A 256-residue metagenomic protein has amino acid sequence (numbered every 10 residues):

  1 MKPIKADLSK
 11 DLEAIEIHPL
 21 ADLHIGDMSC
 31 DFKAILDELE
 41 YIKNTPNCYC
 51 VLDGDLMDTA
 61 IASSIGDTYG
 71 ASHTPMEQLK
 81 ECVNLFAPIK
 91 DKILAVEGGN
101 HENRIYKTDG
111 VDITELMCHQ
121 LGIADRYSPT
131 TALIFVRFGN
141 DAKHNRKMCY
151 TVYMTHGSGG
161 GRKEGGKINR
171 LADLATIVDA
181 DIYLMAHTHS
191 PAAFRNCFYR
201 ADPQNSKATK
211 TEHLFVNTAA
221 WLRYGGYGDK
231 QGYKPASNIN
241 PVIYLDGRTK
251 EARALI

Functional and structural regions predicted by a protein language model:
I4-P129: Core catalytic region of metal-dependent phosphoesterases/phosphodiesterases, especially metallo-beta-lactamase-like
A6-H18, F135-V152, K210-H213: Beta-strand-turn-beta hairpins that frame and shape the catalytic cleft of phosphate-ester-processing enzymes
A6-L8, E40, N84, A142-K143 (+2 more regions): Short, flexible, glycine/charge-rich loop motifs used to bind or transfer phosphoryl groups or to couple energy/partner
A21-D27, F138, H156-G159, A219: Short, flexible loop/turn elements at secondary-structure junctions
I93-V96, N103-A193: Charged, low-complexity C-terminal accessory regions
M148-R253: Conserved beta-sheet core of the metallophosphoesterase superfamily
